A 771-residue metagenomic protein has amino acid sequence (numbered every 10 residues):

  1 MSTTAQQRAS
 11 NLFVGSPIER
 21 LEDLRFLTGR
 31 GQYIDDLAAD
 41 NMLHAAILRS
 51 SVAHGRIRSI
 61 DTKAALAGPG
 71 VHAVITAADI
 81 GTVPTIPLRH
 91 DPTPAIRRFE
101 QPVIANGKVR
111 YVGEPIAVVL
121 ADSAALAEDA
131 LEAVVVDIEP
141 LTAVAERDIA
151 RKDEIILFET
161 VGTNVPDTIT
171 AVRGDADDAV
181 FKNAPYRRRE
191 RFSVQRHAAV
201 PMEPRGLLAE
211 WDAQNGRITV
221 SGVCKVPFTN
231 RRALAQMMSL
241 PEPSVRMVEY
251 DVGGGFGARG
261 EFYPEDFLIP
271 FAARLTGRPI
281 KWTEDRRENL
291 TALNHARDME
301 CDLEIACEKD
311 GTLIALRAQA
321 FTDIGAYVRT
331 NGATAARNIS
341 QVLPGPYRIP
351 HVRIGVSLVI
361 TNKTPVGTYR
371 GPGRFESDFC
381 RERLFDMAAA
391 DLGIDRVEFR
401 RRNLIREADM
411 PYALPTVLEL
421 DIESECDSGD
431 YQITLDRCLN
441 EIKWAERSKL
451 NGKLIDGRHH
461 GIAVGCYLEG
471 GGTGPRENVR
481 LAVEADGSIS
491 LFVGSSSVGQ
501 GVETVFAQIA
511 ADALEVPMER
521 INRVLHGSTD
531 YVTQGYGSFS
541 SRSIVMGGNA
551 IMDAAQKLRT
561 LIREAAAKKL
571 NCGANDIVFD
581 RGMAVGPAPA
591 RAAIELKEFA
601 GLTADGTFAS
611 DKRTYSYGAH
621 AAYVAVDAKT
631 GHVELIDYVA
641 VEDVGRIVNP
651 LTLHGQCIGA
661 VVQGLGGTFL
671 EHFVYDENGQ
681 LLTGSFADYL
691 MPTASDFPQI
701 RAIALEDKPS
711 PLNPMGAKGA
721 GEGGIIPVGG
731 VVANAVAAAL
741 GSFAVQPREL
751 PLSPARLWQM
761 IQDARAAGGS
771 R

Functional and structural regions predicted by a protein language model:
M1-N164: Flexible, low-hydrophobicity surface segments
S16, E22-L24, D91-P94, N164-L207 (+4 more regions): Glycine-rich loop/linker segments at domain edges
A77-A78, S239-S244, R274-I280, K309 (+3 more regions): C-terminal catalytic domains of large/alpha subunits in multi-subunit enzymes
P84-R89, A130-A133, R231-A233, F256-F262 (+12 more regions): Short acidic, glycine/serine/threonine-rich loops at helix termini
R89-D91, N183-H197, W282-N289, R329-G332 (+2 more regions): Short Pro/Gly-enriched beta-strand edge/turn motifs at strand-loop
N106, E203-L208, E300, G461 (+3 more regions): Short glycine-rich loop/turn motifs
D177-M238, I462-S488, V493, Q500: Conserved beta-alpha junction segments in alpha/beta enzyme cores
G255-G277, K281-T283, V502-A510: Thiamine diphosphate
